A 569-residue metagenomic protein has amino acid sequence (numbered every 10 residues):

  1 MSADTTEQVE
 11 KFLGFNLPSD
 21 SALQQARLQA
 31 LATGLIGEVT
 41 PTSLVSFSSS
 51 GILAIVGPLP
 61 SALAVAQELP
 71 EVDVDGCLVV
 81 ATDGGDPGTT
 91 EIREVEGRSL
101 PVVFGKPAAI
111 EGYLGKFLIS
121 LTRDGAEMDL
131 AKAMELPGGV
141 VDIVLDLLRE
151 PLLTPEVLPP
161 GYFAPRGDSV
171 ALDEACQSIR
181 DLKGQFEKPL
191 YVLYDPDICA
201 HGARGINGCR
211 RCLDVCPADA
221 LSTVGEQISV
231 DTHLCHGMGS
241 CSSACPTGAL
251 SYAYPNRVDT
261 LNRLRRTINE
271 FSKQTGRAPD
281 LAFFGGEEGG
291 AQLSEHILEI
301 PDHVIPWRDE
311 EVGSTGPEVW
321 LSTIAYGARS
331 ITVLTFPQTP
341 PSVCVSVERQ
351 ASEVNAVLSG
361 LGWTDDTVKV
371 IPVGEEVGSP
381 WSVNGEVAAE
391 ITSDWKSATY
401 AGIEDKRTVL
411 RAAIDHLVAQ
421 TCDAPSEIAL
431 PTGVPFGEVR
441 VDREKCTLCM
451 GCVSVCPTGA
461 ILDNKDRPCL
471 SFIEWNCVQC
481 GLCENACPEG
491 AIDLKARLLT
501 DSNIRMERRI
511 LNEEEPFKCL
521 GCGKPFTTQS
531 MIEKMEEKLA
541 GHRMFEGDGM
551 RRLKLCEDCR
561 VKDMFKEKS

Functional and structural regions predicted by a protein language model:
M1-L31, S222, E226-R263: Helix-enriched interaction subdomains in cytosolic or periplasmic regions, typified by TIR/SEFIR signaling/NADase cores
M1-V215, D219, A278-A291, C344 (+5 more regions): Ferredoxin-type iron-sulfur electron-transfer modules and their immediate structural context
F117-S120, V319-I371, E375: Cofactor-cradling patches in redox/metallo enzymes
V215-D219, S229-C235, Y254-R265, L470-I473 (+2 more regions): Short cysteine/histidine-rich metal-coordination sites, predominantly Zn2+-binding motifs
L221-S222, C241, L250-S251, C452 (+3 more regions): Short hydrophobic beta-strand motif reused across regulatory alpha/beta modules
T275-G313, A389: Mobile, glycine- and charge-enriched loop segments and immediately flanking short secondary-structure elements within
I297-L298, T315, S322, I504-R508: C-terminal structured domains
D302-V304, E310, Y326-R329, T335 (+5 more regions): Long, compositionally biased charged/polar accessory segments in the mid-to-C-terminal portions of proteins
